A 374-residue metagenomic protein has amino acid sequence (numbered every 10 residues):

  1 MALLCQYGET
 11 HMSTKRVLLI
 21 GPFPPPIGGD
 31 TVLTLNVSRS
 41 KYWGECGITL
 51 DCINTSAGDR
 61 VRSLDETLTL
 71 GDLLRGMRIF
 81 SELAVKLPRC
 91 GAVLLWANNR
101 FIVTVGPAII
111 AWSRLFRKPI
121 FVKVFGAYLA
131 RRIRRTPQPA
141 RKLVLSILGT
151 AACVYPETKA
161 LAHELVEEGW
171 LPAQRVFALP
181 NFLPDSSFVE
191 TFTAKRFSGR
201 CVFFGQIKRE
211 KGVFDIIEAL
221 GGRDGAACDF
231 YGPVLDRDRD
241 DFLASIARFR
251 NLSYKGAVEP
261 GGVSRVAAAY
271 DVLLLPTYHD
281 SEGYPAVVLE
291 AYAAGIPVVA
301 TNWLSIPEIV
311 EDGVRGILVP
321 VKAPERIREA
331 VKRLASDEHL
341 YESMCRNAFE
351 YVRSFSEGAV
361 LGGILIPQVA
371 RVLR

Functional and structural regions predicted by a protein language model:
L18-L19, E190-K211, I217-R223, C228-Y231: Conserved donor-binding/catalytic core segment of Leloir-type glycosyltransferases
C52-G58, F204, A227-D241, G256-A257: Glycosyltransferase donor-sugar binding loop
G91, A268-E282, I296: Acidic donor-binding loop of glycosyltransferase active sites
V166-E167, Q174-G199, R209: Acidic anion/phosphate-binding donor-loop and adjacent secondary structure in glycosyltransferase catalytic cores
D240-G261: Nucleotide-activated donor-binding/catalytic signature segment of Leloir-type glycosyltransferases, i.e., the conserved
A293, P297-A300, V310: Short hydrophobic beta-strand element within catalytic cores of glycosyltransferases and related nucleotide-activated
D312-G313, I317-P324, R333-E338: Conserved acidic donor-binding segment of nucleotide-sugar-dependent glycosyltransferases
R333, L340-S354: A short, well-ordered alpha-helix in the C-terminal region of glycosyltransferases
